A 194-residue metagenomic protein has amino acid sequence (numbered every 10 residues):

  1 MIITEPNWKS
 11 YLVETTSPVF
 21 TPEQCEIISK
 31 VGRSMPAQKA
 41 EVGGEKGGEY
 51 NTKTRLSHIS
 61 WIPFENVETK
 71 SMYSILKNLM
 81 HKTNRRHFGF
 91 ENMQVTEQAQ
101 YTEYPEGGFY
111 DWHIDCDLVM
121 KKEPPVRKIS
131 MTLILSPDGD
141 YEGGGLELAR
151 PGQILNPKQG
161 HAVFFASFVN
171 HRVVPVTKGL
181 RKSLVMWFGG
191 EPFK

Functional and structural regions predicted by a protein language model:
I2-F90: Non-heme Fe(II)/2-oxoglutarate
K70-K194: Catalytic core of non-heme Fe(II) oxygenases with the double-stranded beta-helix
